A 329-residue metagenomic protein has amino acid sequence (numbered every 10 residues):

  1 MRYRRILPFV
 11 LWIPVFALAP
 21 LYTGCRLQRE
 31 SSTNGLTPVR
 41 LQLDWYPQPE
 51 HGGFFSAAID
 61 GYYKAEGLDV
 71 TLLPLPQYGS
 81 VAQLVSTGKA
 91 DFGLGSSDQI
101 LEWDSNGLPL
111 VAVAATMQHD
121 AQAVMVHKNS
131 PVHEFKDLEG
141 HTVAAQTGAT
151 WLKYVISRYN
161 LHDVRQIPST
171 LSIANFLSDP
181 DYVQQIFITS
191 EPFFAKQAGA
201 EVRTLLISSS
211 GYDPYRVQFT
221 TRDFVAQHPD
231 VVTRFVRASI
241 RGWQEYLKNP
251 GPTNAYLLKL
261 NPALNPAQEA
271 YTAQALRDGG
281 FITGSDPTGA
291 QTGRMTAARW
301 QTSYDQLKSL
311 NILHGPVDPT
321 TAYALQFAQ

Functional and structural regions predicted by a protein language model:
M1-T37, Q329: Short, low-complexity disordered leader/linker segments with a strong preference for bacterial N-terminal type II
E30-T170, N175-I186, L205-L206: Short, glycine-/small- and polar/acidic-enriched structural segments that line small-molecule recognition paths
G53-S56, L84, E102, Y154 (+7 more regions): Alpha-helical scaffold segments in soluble metabolic enzymes
E66, A112, N254-Y256, T292 (+1 more regions): Short, hydrophobic secondary-structure boundary micro-motifs
D98, L171-N265: Pocket-lining segment of extracytoplasmic ligand-binding domains
E134-F135, R222, A297, P319: Structural motif detector for alpha-helix initiation sites
A226-I312: Secondary-structure end/capping motifs
T302-D305, S309-Q329: Hinge/cleft segment of the Venus flytrap/periplasmic-binding protein
